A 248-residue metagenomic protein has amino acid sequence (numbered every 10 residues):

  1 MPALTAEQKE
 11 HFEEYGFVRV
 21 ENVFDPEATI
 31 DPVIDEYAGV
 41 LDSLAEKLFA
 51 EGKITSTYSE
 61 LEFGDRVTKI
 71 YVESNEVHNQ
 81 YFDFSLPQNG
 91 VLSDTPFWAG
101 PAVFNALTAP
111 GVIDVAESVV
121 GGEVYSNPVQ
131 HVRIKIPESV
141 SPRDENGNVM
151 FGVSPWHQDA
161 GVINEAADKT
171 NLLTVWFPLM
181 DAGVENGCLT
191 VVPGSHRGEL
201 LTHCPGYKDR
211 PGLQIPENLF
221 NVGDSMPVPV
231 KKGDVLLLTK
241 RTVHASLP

Functional and structural regions predicted by a protein language model:
M1-E14, E21-W156: Non-heme Fe(II)-dependent double-stranded beta-helix
E10, P137, K169-L172, A182-V243: Double-stranded beta-helix
R19-N22, Y125-V129, T174, C188-V191 (+1 more regions): A structural signal for short, well-ordered beta-strand segments and their strand-loop junctions that often border
P110-D114, L173, K231: A structural signal for well-ordered alpha-helical segments within the folded catalytic domains of diverse enzymes
G122-Y125, V149, A160-N171, F177-C188 (+1 more regions): Active-site region of the double-stranded beta-helix
V162, T242-A245: Histidine-centered metal-chelating micro-motifs
V175, H244-P248: Short beta-strand His + acidic residue motifs that chelate non-heme Fe in jelly-roll/DSBH and cupin folds
